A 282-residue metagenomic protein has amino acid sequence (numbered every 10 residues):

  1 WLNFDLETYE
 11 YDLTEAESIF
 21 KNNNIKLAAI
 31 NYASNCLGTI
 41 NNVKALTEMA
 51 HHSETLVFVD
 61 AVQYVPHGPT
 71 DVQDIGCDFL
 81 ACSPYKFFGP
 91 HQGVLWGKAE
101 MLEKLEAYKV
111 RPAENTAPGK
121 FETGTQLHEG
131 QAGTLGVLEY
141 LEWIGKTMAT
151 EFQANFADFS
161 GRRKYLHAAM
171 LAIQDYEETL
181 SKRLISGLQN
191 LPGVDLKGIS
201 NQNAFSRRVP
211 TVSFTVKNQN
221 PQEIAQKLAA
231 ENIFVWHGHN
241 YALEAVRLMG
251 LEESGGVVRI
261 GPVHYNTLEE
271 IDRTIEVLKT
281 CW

Functional and structural regions predicted by a protein language model:
W1-W282: Pyridoxal 5′-phosphate
